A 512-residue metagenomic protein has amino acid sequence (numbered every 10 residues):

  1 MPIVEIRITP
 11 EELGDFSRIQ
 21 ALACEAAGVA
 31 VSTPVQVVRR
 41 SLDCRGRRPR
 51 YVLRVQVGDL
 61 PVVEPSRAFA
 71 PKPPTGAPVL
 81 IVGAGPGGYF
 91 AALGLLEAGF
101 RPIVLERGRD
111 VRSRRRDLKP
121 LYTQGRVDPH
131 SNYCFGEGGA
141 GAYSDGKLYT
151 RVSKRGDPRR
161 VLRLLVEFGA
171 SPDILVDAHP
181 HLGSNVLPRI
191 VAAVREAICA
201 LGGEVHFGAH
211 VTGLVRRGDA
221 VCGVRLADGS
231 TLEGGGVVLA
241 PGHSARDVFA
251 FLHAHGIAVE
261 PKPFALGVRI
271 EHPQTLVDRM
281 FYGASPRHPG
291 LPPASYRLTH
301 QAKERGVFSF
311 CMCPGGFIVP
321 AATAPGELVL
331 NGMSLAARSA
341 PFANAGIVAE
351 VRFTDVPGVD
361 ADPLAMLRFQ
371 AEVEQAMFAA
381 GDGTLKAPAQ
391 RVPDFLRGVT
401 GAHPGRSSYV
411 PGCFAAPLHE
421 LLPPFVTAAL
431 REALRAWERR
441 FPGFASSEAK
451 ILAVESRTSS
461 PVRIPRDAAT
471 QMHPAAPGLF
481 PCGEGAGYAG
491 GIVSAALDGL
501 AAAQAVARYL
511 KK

Functional and structural regions predicted by a protein language model:
P2-Y51, V55-Y143, K147-L164, F168 (+1 more regions): Residues forming the flavin
